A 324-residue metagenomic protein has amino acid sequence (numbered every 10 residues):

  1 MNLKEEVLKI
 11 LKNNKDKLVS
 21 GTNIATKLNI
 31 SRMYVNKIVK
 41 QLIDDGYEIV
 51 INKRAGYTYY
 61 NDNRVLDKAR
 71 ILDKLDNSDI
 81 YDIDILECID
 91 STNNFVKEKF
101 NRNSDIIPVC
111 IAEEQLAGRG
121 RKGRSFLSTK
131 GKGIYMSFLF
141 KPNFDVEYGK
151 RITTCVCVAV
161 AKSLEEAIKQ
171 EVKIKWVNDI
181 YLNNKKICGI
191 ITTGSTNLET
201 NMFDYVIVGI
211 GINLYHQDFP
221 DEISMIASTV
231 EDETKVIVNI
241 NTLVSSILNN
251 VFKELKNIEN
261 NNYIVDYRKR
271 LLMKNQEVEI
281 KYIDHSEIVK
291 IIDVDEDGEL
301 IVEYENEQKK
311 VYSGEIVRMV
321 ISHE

Functional and structural regions predicted by a protein language model:
N2-E165, C188: N-terminal lobe of the biotin/lipoate ligase/transferase fold
K4, G21, I106, A112-E114 (+2 more regions): Catalytic beta-strand/loop module used to bind and position nucleotide/cofactor moieties in cofactor-attachment
